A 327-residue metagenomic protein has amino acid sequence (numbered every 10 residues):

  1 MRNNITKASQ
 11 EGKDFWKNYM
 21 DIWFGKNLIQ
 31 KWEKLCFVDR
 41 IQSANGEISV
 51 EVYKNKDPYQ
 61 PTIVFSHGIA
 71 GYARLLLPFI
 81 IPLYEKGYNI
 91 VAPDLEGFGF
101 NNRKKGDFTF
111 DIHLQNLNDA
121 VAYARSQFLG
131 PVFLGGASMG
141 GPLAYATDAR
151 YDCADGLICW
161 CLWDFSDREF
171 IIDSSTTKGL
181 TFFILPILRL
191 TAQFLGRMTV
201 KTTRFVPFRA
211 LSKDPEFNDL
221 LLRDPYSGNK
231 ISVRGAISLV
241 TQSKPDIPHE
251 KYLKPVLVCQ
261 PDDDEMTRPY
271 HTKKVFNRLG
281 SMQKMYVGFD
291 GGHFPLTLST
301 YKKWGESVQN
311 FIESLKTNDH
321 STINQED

Functional and structural regions predicted by a protein language model:
M1-Q42, G46-N55, Q325-E326: An N-terminal hydrophobic leader/cap segment in hydrolases
F65-G71, S138: Active-site glycine-rich loops that stabilize anionic/oxyanionic intermediates across multiple enzyme folds
A70-A73, G99-F128: Catalytic nucleophile-loop/oxyanion-hole region of alpha/beta-hydrolase and closely related hydrolase-like folds
A73, I80-R103: Conserved alpha/beta-hydrolase
P142-P225: Alpha/beta-hydrolase-fold enzymes
Y252, V258-Q260, D264: Short beta-strand/loop motif that positions the catalytic acidic residue of the alpha/beta-hydrolase fold
E265-H271: Conserved alpha/beta-hydrolase "acid-adjacent" motif
G291-K302: Catalytic histidine-centered segment of alpha/beta-hydrolase-like enzymes
